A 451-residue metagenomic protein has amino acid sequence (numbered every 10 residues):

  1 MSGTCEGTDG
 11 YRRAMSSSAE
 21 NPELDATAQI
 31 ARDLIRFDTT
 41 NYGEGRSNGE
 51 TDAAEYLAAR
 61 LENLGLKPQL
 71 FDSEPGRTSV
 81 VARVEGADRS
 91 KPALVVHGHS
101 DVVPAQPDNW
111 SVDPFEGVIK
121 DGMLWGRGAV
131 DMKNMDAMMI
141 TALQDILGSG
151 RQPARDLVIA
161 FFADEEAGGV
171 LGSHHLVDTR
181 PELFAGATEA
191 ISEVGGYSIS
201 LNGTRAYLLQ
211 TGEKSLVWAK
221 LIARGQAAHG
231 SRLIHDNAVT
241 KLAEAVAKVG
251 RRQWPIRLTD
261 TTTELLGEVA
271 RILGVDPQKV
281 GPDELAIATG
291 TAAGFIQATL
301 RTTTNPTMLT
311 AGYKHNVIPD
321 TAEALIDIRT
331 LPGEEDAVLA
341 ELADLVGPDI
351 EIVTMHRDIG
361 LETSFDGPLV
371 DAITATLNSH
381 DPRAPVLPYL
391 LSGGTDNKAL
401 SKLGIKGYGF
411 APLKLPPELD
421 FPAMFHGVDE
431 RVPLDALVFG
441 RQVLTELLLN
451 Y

Functional and structural regions predicted by a protein language model:
Y11, S16-R127, I146-R155, I326: Acidic/His- and Gly-rich active-site-bordering loop/insert found across diverse amide/peptide-bond hydrolases
S16-A19, G195-R205, L209-G440, T445 (+1 more regions): Metal-dependent amide/peptide-bond hydrolase catalytic core, centered on the "pita-bread" metallohydrolase fold
R32-T39, E62, L66, Q144-G148 (+5 more regions): Sec-exported extracytoplasmic/periplasmic mature domains
N41-Y42, V102-V103, D164-A167, G196-I199 (+1 more regions): Solvent-exposed loop/turn segments at secondary-structure junctions within structured extracellular/periplasmic domains
H97-H99, F161, I191-E193, I222-R224: Short beta-strand segments
K120-D131, A384-L387, V428-D429: Short pre-catalytic strand/loop immediately N-terminal to key active-site residues, enriched for Gly-Thr
L124, V130-L208: Acidic/histidine-rich catalytic neighborhood of metal-dependent amide-processing enzymes
